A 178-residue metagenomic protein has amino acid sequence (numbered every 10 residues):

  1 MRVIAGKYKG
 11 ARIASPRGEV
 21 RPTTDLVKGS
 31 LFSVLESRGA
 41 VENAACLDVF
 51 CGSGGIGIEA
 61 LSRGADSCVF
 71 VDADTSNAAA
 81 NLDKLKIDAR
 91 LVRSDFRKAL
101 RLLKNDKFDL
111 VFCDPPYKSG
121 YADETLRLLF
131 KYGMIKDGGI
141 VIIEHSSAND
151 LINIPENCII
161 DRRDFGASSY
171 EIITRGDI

Functional and structural regions predicted by a protein language model:
M1-I178: Class I S-adenosyl-L-methionine-dependent methyltransferase catalytic core
